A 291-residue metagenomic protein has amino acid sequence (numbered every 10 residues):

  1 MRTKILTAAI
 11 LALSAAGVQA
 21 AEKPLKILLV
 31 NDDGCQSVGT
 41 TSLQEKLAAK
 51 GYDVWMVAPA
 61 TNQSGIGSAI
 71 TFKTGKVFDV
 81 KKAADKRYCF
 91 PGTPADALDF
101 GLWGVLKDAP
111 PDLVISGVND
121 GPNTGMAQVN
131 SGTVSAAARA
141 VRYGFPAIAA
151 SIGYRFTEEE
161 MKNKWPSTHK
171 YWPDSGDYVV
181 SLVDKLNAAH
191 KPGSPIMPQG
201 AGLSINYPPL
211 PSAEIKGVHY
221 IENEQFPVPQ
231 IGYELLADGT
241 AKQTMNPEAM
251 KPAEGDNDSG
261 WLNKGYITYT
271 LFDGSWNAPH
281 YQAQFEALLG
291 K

Functional and structural regions predicted by a protein language model:
M1-A20: Gram-negative bacterial Sec-dependent N-terminal signal peptides
E22-K23, I27, V38-L102: A cross-family phosphate/adenosyl-ligand binding-site feature
V30-D33, V57-N62, F90-T93, S116-D120 (+3 more regions): Active-site-proximal beta-strand/loop segments in catalytic clefts of secreted hydrolases
W103-D108, A137-P146: Alpha-helix C-terminal capping segments
D112-L113: Conserved acidic residues
V129-S135: Charged helix-capping and loop-helix junction motifs
V141-N163: Glycine-rich phosphate/pyrophosphate-binding loops and their adjacent beta-strand/loop elements at enzyme active sites
P166-K291: Electrostatically charged, flexible surface regions
